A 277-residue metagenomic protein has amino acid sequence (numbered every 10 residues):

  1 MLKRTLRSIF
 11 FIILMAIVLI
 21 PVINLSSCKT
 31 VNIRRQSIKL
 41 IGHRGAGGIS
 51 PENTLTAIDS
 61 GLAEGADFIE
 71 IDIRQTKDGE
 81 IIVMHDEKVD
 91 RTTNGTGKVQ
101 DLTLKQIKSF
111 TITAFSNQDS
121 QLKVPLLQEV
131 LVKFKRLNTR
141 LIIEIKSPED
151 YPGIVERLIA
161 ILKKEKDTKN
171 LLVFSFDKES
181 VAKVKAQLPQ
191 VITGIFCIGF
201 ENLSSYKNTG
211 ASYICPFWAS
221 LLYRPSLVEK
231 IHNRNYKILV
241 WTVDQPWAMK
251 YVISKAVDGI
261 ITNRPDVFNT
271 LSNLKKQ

Functional and structural regions predicted by a protein language model:
L2-Q277: Phosphate-group recognition and catalysis centered on beta-loop-alpha active-site segments
